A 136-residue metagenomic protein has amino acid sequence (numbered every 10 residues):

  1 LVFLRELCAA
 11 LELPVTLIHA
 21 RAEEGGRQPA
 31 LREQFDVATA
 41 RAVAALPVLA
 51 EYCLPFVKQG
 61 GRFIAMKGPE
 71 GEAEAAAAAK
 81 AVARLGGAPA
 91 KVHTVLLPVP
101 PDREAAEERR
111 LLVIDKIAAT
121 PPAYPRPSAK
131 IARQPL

Functional and structural regions predicted by a protein language model:
L1-A42, V48-C53: Conserved SAM/SAH cofactor-binding pocket of Class I
L1-V2, G71, A75: Short alpha-helix immediately C-terminal to the canonical SAM-binding loop
L4, K67, I114: Residue-level signal for inorganic ion chemistry
P14-T16, R62, A88-K91: Conserved beta-strand segments of alpha/beta enzyme cores
A22, V43, M66-E70: Short strand-turn motif at the edge of the Rossmann-like AdoMet-binding core
A42-V43, A118: Short glycine-/small-residue-rich Rossmann-like dinucleotide-binding loops
V57-Q59: Helix-to-beta-strand junctions that scaffold the AdoMet/dcAdoMet cofactor pocket in Class I SAM-dependent enzymes
A76-L136: SAM/dcSAM-binding transferase cores
